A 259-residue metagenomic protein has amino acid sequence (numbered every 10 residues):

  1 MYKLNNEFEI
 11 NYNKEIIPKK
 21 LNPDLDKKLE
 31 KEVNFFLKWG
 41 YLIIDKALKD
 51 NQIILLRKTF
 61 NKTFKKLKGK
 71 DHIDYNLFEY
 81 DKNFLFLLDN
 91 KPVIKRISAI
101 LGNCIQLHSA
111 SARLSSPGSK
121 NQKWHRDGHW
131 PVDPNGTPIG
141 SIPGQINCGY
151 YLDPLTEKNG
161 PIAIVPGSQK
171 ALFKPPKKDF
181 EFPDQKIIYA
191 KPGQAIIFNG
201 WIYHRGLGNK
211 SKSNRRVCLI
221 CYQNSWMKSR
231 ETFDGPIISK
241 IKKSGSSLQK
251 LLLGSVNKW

Functional and structural regions predicted by a protein language model:
M1-W39, I43-G136: Non-heme Fe(II)-dependent double-stranded beta-helix
Y2-L21, A195, I202, L207-W259: Non-heme Fe(II)/2-oxoglutarate
F36, E79, I100, L107 (+5 more regions): A generic fold-level signal
D81-F84, P183-D184, R205-L207: Active-site rim elements
S109-A112, C148-Y150, C218-Y222: A structural signal for short, well-ordered beta-strand segments
S119-A190, M227-D234: Catalytic core of non-heme Fe(II) oxygenases with the double-stranded beta-helix
L155, W201-I202: Short Ser/Thr-interspersed hydrophobic loop/turn segments at strand-loop and sheet-helix junctions that line or gate
K186-W201: Short, conserved beta-strand/loop elements in beta-sheet-dominated catalytic cores that frequently flank divalent-metal
